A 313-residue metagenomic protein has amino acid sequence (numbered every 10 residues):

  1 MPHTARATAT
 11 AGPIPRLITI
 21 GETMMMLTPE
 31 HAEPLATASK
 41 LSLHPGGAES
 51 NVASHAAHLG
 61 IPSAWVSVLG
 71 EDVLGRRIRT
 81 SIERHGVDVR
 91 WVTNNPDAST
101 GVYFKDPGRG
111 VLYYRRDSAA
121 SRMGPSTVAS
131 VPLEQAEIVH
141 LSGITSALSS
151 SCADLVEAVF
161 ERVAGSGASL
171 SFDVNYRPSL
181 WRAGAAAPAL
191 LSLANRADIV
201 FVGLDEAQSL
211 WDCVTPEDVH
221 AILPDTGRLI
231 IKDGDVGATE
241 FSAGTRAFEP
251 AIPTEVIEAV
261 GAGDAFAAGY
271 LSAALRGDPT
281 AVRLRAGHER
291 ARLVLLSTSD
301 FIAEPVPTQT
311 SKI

Functional and structural regions predicted by a protein language model:
M1-I18, P216-I313: Conserved phosphate-binding/catalytic region of the ribokinase-like
P2-V87: Glycine-rich phosphate/adenosyl-contacting loop at the front of the ribokinase-like
T23, I144, V174, A265: Active-site metal-binding loops of divalent metal-dependent hydrolases
E30-K40, L141, T245-T254: Glycine/charged-rich beta-loop-alpha catalytic/anionic-binding loops adjacent to active sites
P62-G143, S311-I313: Conserved N-terminal subdomain of the carbohydrate kinase-like
R116, I144, N175-S179, D205-E206 (+2 more regions): Active-site beta-loop-alpha junctions enriched in small/polar residues
S166, S179-R246: Conserved phosphate/ATP/ADP-binding segment of small-molecule kinases
